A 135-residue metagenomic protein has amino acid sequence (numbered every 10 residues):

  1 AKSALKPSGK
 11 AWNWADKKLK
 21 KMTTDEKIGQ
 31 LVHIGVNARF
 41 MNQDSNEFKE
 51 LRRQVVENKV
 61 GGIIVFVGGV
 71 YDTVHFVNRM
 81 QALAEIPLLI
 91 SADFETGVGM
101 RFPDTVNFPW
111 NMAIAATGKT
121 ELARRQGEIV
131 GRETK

Functional and structural regions predicted by a protein language model:
A1-P7: Bacterial Sec-dependent signal peptides at the C-terminal "C-region" and cleavage site
P7-Q43, E47: Mature N-terminal segment immediately following signal peptide/propeptide cleavage in secreted/periplasmic
N37-K135: Enzymes and membrane/adaptor proteins characterized by extended Gly/Ser/Thr/Asp/Glu-rich, aromatic-dotted
